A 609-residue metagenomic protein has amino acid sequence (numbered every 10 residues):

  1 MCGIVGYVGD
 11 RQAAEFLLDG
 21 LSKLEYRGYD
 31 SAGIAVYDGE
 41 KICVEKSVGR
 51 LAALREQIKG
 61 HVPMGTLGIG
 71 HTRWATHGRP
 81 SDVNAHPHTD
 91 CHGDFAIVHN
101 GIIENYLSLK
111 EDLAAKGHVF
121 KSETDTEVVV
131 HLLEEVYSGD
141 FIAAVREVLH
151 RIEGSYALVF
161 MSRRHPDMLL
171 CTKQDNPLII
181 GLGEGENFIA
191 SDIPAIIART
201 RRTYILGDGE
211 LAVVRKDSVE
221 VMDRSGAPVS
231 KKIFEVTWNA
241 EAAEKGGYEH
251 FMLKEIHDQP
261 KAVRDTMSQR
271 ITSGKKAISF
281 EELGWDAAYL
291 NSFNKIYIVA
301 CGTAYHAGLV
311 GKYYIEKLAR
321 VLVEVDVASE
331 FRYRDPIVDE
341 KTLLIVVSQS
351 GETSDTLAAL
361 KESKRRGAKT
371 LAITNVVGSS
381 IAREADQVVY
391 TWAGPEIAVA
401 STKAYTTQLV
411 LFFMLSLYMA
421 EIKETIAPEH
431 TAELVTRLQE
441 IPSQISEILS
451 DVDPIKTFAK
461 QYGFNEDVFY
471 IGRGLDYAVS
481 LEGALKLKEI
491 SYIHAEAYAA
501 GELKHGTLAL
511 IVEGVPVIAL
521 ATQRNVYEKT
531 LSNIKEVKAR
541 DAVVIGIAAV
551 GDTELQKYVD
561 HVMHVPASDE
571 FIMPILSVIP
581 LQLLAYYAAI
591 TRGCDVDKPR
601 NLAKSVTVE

Functional and structural regions predicted by a protein language model:
M1-E249, K261-N294, Y333, P428 (+4 more regions): Conserved short alpha-helical segments that host acidic/polar catalytic motifs at enzyme active sites
Y7-D10, H99, V119, E134-S138 (+18 more regions): Hydrophobic alpha-helical scaffolding
T66, G70-V83, G274-A287, G311-V347 (+1 more regions): Glycine-rich oxoanion-binding loops at beta->alpha junctions
P87-T89, M161, L170-C171, T203-Y204 (+13 more regions): Replace "in large, NTP-powered and nucleic-acid-processing enzymes" with "in large, NTP-powered factors and other
I152-E186, G463-E489, V526, L531: Acidic/histidine-rich
G226, M252, V543, Q556-Y558 (+1 more regions): Generic C-terminus detector
Q259-V263, M267-Y297, V377, Q387-P516 (+1 more regions): Active-site phosphate/pyrophosphate-binding segments
N291-E433, R437-E440, T522-P566, L584 (+1 more regions): Glycine-rich phosphate-binding loops that contact phosphosugars or nucleotide phosphates
